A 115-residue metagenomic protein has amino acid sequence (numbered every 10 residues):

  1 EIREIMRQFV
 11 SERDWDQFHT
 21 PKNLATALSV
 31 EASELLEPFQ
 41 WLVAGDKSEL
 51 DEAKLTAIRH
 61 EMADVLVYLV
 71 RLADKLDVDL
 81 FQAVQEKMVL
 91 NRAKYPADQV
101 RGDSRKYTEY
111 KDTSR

Functional and structural regions predicted by a protein language model:
E1-M62, L66-R115: Flexible "arm" and connector segments at domain edges
